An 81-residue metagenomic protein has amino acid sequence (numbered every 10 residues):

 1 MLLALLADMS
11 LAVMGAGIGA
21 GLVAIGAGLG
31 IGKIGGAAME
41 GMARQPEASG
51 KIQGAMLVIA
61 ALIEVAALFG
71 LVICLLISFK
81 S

Functional and structural regions predicted by a protein language model:
M1-S81: Hydrophobic, small-residue-rich transmembrane alpha-helices and their short perimembrane loops in multi-pass membrane
